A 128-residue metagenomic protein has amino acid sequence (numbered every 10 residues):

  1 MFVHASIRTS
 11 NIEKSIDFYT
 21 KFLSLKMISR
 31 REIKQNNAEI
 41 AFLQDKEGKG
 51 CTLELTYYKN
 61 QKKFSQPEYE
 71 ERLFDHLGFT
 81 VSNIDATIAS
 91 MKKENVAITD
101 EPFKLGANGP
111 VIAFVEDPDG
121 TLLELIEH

Functional and structural regions predicted by a protein language model:
M1-V3: Extreme N-terminal starter segment of soluble prokaryotic enzymes
R8-G50, K93: Core segments of cupin and vicinal oxygen chelate
N11-E13, K62, E70-L122: Vicinal oxygen chelate
S29, L125-H128: Short beta->alpha transition motifs characteristic of CBS
L43-G48, V115-P118, H128: Active-site beta-strand termini and strand-to-loop segments that position acidic
K46-G50, N60-K62, I84: Short, charged/polar surface micro-motifs in flexible loops or helix N-caps
T52, L122-L125: Short glycine-/small-residue motifs
Y57-N60, E127-H128: Acetyl-CoA-dependent GNAT
